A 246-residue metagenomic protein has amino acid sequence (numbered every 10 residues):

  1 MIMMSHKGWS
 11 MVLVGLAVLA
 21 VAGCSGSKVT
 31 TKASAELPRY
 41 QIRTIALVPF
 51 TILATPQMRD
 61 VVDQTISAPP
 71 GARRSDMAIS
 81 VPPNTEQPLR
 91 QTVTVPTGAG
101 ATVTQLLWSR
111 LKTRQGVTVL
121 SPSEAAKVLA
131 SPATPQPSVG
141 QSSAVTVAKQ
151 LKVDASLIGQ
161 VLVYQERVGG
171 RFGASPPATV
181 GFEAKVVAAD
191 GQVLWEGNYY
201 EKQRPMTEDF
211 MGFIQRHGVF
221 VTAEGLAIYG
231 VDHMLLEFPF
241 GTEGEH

Functional and structural regions predicted by a protein language model:
I2, A46, A155-I158: Ordered hydrophobic segments in well-structured contexts
I2, V139-G140, P176, G212: Short alpha-helix boundary/capping motifs
I2-L13: Bacterial N-terminal signal peptides that target proteins for export
V12-A20: Bacterial N-terminal signal peptides
C24-M58, R114, V147-L151, V163 (+2 more regions): C-terminal/domain-edge helix-coil "capping" segments
T55-Q160, Q192-E196, G225-F238: N-terminal segment of the mature soluble domain
K127-L129, Q165, Q203: Generic structural signal for helix capping and beta-alpha/helix-loop junctions
V168-F172: Short beta-alpha junctions and helix-cap segments that line functional grooves
